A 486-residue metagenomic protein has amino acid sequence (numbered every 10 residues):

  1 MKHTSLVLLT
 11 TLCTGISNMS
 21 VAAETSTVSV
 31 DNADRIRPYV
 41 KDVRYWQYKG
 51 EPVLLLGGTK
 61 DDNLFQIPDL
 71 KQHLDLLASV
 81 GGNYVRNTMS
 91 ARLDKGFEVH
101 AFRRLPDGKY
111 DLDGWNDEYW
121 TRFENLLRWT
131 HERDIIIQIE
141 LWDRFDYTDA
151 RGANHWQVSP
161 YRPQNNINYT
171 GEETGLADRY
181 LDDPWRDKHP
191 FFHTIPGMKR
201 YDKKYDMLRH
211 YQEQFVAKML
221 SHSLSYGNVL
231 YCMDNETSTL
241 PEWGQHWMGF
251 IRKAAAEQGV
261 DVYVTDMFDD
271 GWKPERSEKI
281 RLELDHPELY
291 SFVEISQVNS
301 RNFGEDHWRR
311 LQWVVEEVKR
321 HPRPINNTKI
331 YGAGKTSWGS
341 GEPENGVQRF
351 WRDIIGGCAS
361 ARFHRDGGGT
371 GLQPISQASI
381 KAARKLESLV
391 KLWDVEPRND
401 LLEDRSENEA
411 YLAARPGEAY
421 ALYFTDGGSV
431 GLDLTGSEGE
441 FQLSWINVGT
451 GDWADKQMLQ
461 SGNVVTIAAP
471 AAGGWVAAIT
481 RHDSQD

Functional and structural regions predicted by a protein language model:
M1-T4: Positively charged n-region of N-terminal signal peptides that target proteins for export
V7-N18: Bacterial N-terminal signal peptides
S20-A23: Boundary at the C-terminal end of the N-terminal hydrophobic targeting segment
V28, A33-Y290, F303: Active-site mouth of glycoside hydrolases
N87, M233-D234, I295, N327 (+1 more regions): Conserved beta-strand positions
E283-V293, W351-S360: Structural recognition of alpha->loop->beta junctions
F292-R301, E305-E344: Active-site clefts of carbohydrate-active enzymes
P324-I325, G332-T336, E342-Q457, T466-D486: Aromatic- and carboxylate-lined catalytic core of secreted/periplasmic carbohydrate-active enzymes
